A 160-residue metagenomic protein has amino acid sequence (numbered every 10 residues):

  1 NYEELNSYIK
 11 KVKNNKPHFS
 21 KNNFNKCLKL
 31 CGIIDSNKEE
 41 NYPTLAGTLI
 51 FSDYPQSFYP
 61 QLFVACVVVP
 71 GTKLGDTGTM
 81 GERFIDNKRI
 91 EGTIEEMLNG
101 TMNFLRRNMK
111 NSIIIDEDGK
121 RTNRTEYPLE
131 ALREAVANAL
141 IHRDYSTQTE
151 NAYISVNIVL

Functional and structural regions predicted by a protein language model:
N1-V159: Active-site helix-to-loop segments that bind/position phosphate- or nucleotide-bearing substrates and donors across
